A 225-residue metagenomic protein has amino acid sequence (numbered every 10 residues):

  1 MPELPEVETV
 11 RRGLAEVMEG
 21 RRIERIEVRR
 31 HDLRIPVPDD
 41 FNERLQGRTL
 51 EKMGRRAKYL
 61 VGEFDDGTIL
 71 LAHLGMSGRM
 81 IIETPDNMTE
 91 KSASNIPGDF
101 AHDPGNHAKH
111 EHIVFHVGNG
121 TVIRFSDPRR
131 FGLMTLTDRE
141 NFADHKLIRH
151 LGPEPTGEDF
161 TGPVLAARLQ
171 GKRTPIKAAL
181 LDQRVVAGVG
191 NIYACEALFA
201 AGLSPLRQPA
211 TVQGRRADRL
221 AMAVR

Functional and structural regions predicted by a protein language model:
M1-L4, G105, P155, D159 (+1 more regions): Generic detection of long, well-ordered alpha-helical segments
M1-S126, F131: A cross-family signal for N-terminal binding/gating loops and helix N-caps that shape access to the active site
R22-F41, G54, M88, V164-R225: Basic, nucleic-acid-binding surfaces and adjacent catalytic neighborhoods in DNA/RNA-processing proteins
L45, I148-L151, L203, V212: Short clusters of hydrophobic/aromatic residues that line enzyme substrate/ligand-binding pockets
L70-A187, Y193-A194, L198-A200: Phosphate/anion-contacting hairpin/loop surfaces
